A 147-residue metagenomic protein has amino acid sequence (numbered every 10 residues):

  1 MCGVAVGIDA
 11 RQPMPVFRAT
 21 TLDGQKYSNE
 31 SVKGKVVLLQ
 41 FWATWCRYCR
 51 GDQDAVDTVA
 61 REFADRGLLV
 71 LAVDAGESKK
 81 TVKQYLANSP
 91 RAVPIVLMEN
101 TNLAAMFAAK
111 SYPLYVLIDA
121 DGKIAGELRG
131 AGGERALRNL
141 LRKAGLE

Functional and structural regions predicted by a protein language model:
M1-V16, Q84, E147: N-proximal helix/coil linker or "cap" segments that precede and/or mark the start of modular domains
V16-V37, A60-F63: A short beta-strand-turn-helix
K35-V37, F41-W45, S111: Short pre-active-site segment immediately N-terminal to redox-active cysteine/selenocysteine motifs in thiol-based
L38-L39, V70, Y115: Hydrophobic beta-strand anchors of alpha/beta hydrolase catalytic cores
T44-G51, L114: C-type cytochrome heme c attachment motif
R50-S89, E99-M106: Structural microenvironment flanking redox-active thiols in thiol-disulfide oxidoreductases
Y85-A92, M98-G145: Thiol/disulfide oxidoreductase modules built on the thioredoxin-like
